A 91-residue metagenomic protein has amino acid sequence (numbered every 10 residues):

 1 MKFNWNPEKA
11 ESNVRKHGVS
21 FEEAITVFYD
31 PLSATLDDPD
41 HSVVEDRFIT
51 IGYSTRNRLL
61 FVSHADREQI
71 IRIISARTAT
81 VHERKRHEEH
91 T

Functional and structural regions predicted by a protein language model:
M1-T91: Ribonuclease/tRNase effector modules and their secretory precursors
